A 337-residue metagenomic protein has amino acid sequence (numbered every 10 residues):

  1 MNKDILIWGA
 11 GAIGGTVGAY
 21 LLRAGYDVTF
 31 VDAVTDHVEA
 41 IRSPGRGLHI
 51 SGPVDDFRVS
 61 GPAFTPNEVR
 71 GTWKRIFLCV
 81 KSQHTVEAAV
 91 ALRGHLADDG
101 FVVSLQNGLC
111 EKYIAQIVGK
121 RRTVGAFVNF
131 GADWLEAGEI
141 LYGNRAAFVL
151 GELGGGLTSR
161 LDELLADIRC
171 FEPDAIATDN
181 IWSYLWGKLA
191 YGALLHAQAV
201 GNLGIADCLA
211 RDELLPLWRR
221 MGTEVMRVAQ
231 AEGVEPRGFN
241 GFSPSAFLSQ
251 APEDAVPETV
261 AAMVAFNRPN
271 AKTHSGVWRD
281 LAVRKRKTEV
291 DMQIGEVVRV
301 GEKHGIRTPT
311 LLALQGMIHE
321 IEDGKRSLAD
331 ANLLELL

Functional and structural regions predicted by a protein language model:
M1-V54: NAD(P)+-binding Rossmann beta1-loop-alpha1 motif at the extreme N-terminus of oxidoreductases
N2, R219-L337: NAD(P)-dependent Rossmann-like dehydrogenase/reductase catalytic/cofactor-binding core
K3, K74, A146: Nucleotide donor/acceptor-binding cores
V31, D55-E139: Rossmann-like NAD(P)(H) cofactor-binding subdomain of soluble oxidoreductases
D36, Q83, L109, S159 (+6 more regions): Conserved active-site and cofactor/substrate-binding residues in soluble primary-metabolism enzymes
H95, I117-R122, L135, L141-S243: Internal alpha-helical scaffold of NAD(P)-dependent oxidoreductase catalytic cores
